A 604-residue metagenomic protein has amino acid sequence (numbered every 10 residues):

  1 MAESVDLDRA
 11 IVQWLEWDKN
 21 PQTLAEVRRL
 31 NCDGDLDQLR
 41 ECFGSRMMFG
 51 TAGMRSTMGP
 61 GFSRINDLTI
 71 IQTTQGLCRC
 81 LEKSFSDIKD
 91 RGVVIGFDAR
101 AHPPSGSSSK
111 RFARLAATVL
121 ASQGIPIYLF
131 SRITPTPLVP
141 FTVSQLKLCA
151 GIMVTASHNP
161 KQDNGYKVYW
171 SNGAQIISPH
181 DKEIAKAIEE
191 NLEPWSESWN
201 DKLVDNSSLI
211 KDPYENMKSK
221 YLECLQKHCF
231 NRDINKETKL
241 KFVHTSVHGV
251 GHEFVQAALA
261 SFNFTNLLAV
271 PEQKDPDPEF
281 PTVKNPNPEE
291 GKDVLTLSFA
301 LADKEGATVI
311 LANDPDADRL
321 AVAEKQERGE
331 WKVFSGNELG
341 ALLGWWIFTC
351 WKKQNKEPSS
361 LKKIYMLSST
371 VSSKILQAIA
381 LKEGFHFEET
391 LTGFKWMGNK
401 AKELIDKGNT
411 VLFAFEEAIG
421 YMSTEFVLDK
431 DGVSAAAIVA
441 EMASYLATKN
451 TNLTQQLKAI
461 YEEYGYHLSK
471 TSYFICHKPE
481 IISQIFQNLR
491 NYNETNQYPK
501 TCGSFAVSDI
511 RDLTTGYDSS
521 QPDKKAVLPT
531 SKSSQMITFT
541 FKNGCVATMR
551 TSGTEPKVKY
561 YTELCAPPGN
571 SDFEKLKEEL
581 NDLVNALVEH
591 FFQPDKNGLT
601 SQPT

Functional and structural regions predicted by a protein language model:
A2-A116, S207-K239, V250: An N-terminal, well-structured beta->alpha segment
D18, Q38-M47, N164-A302: Gly/Ser/Thr-enriched, mixed-charge loops and adjacent short helices that form phosphate/oxyanion-binding elements
F43-S63, A156-N159, F242, S246-F254 (+5 more regions): Conserved phosphate/anionic-ligand binding catalytic regions in large, soluble enzymes, centered on
V94-D163, T265-V322: N-terminal small/polar loop signature for handling phosphorylated ligands or for N-terminal nucleophile
P104-R114, P140-S144, Q162-V168, E189 (+9 more regions): Short acidic, glycine/serine/threonine-rich loops at helix termini
Y169-W199, N337-K356, S360-I364, S368-A378 (+1 more regions): Glycine-rich phosphate-binding loop plus the immediately following alpha-helix
D303, A307-V309, E330-K332, C350-R550 (+2 more regions): Phosphate-binding and adjacent anionic-ligand microenvironments
